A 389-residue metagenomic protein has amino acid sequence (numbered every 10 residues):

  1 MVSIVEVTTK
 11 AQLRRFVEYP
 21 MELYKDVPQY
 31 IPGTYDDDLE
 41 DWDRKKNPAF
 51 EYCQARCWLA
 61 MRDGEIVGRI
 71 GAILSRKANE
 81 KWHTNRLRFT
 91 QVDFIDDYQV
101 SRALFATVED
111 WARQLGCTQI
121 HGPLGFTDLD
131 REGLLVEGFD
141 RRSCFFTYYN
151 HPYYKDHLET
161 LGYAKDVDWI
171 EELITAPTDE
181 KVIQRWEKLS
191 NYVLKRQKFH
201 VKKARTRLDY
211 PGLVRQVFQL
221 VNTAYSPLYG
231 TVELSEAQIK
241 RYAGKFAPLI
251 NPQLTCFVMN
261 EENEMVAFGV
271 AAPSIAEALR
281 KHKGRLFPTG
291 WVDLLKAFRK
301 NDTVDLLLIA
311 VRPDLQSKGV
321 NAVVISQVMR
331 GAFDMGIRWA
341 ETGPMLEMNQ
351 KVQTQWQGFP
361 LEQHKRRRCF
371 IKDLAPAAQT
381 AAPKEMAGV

Functional and structural regions predicted by a protein language model:
M1-Q29: Generic start-of-chain signal for non-secretory N-termini
L13, R76-N79, D128-D130, D179-E180 (+7 more regions): Flexible loop/turn segments at secondary-structure boundaries
P20-R62, I70-E80, K203-A310: A conserved beta-strand-loop-helix scaffold within acyl/acetyltransferase catalytic domains
A55, V167-E171, K365-C369: Short hydrophobic/aromatic beta-strand or adjacent loop that forms the aromatic wall/cage of a ligand/substrate-binding
N79-V167, H282-G358: Acyl-donor binding region in acyl/amide transferases
Y148-G230: Acyltransferase donor/substrate-recognition loop-hinge adjacent to the catalytic core
L173-L189, R368-V389: C-terminal "cap" of GNAT-fold acetyltransferases
